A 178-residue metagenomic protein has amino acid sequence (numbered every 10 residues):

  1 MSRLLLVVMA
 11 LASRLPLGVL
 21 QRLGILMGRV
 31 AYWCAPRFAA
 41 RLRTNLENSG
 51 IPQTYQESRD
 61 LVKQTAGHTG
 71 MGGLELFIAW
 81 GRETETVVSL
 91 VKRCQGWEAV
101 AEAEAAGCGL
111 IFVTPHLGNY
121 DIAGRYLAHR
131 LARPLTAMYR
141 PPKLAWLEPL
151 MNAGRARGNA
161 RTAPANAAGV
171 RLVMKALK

Functional and structural regions predicted by a protein language model:
M1-I111, G118-N119: Membrane-proximal helical "anchor" segments flanking the first transmembrane region of inner-membrane enzymes
W80-K178: Soluble catalytic domains of membrane acyltransferases
